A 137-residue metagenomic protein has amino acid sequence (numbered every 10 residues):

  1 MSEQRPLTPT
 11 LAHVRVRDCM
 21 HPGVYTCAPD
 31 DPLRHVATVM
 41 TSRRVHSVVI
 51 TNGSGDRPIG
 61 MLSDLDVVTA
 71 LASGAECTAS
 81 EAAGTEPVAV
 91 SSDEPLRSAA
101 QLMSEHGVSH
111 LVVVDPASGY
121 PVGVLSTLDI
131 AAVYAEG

Functional and structural regions predicted by a protein language model:
M1-G137: Tandem CBS (Cystathionine beta-synthase) repeat/Bateman regulatory domains
